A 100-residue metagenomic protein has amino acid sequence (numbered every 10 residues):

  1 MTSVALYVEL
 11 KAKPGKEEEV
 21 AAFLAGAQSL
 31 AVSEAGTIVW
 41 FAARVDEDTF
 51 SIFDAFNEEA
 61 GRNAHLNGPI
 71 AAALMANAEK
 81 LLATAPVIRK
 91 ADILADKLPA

Functional and structural regions predicted by a protein language model:
V4-K11: Active-site-flanking beta-strand signature of metal-NTP-handling nucleotidyl enzymes and homologous cyclase-like
K11-V20: Short, surface-exposed ligand-recognition loops at beta-strand->loop->(often short) alpha-helix junctions that present
E19-A22, A64: Short, solvent-exposed alpha-helical surface patches in well-structured domains
G26-V39, A55-R89: An amphipathic, aromatic/His-enriched active-site/gating alpha helix that lines ligand/cofactor pockets
A91-A100: Acidic/histidine-enriched, glycine/proline-rich intrinsically disordered or flexible terminal extensions
